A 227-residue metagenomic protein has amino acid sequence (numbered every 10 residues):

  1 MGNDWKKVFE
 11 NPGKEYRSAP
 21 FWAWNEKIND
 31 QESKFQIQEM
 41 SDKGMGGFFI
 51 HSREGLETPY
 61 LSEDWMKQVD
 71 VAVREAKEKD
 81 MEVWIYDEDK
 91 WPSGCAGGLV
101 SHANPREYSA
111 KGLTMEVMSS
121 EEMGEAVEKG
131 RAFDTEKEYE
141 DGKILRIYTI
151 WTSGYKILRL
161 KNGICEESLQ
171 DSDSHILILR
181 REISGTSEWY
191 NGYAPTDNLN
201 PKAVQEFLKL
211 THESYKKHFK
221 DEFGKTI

Functional and structural regions predicted by a protein language model:
M1-F9, R17, K34-K43, L61-I227: Mature extracytoplasmic enzyme cores
P20, E26-R53, E57: N-terminal cofactor/phosphate-binding cores enriched in small/glycine residues, especially glycine-rich loops such as
